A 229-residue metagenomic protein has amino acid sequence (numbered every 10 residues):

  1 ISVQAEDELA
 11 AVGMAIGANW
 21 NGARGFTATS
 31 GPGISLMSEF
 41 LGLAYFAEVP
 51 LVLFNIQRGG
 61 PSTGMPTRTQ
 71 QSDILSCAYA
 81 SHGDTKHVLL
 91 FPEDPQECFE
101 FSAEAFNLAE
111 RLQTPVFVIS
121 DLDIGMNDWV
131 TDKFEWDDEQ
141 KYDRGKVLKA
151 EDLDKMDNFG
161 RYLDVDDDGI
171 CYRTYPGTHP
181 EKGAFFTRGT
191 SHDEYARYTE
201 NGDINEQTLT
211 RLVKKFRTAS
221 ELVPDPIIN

Functional and structural regions predicted by a protein language model:
I1-Y79, V88-A109: Thiamine diphosphate
W20, Y79-K86, F186-E194: Short acidic (Asp/Glu) and glycine-rich catalytic loops that position anionic groups and cofactors
G33-I34, Q57-G60, H82-H87, S120-D121 (+1 more regions): Short C-terminal domain-edge/linker segments immediately following a structured domain
F101-N229: Flexible, low-complexity linker and terminal segments
